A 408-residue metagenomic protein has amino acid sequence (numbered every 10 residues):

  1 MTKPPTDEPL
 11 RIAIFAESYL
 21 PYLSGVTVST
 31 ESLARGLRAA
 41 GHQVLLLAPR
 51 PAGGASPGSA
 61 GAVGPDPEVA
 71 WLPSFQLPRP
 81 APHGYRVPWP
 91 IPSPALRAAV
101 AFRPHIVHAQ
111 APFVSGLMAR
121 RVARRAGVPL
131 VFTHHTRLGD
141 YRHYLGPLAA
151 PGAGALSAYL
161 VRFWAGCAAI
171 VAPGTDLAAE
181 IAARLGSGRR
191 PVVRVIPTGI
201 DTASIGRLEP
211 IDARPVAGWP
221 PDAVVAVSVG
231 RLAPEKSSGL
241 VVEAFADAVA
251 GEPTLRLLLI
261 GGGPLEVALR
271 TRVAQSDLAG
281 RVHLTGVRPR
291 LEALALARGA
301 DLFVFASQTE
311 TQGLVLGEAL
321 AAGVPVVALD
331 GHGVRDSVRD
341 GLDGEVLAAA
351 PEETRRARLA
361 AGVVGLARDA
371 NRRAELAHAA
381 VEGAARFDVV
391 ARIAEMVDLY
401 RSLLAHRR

Functional and structural regions predicted by a protein language model:
M1-P73, A394, R401: N-terminal subdomain of nucleotide-sugar transferases
R50, D176, G199: Carbohydrate-associated surface elements
G206-W219: A short helix/loop element that forms part of the nucleotide-sugar donor recognition site in Leloir-type
W219-A246: Conserved donor-binding/catalytic core segment of Leloir-type glycosyltransferases
A268-R288: Nucleotide-activated donor-binding/catalytic signature segment of Leloir-type glycosyltransferases, i.e., the conserved
Q308: Aromatic "clamp/platform" in nucleotide-sugar-dependent glycosyltransferases that forms part of the donor/acceptor
P325-A328, V338: Short hydrophobic beta-strand element within catalytic cores of glycosyltransferases and related nucleotide-activated
R335-V364, N371-R372: Change "using UDP/GDP/dTDP sugars" to "using nucleotide sugars
